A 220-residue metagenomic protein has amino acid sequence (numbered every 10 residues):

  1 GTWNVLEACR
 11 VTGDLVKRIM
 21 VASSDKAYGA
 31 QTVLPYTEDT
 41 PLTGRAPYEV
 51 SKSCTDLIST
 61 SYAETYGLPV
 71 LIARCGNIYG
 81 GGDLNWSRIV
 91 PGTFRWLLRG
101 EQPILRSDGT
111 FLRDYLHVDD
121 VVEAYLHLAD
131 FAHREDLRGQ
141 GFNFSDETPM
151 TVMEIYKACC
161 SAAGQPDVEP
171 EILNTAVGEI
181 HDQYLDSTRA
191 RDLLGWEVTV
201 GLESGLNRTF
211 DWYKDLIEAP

Functional and structural regions predicted by a protein language model:
G1-I78, W196, A219: N-terminal Rossmann-like NAD(P)+-binding domain of SDR-like oxidoreductases, especially those catalyzing
C9, A63, W96-L97, C160: A generic structural signal for well-ordered alpha-helical segments
M20-S23, I72-G80, S107, G141-D146 (+1 more regions): Short beta-strand segments
A30-L34, D83, D108-G109: Conserved catalytic-core motifs of eukaryotic protein kinase domains, centered on the activation segment
T40, G44-D56, L84-P91, D114-Y115 (+1 more regions): Short-chain dehydrogenase/reductase
C54, I58, Y62, T93 (+2 more regions): Hydrophobic alpha-helix immediately C-terminal to the catalytic Tyr-X-X-X-Lys motif of short-chain
L97-P220: C-terminal substrate-binding subdomain of Rossmann-fold SDR/epimerase-dehydratase oxidoreductases
